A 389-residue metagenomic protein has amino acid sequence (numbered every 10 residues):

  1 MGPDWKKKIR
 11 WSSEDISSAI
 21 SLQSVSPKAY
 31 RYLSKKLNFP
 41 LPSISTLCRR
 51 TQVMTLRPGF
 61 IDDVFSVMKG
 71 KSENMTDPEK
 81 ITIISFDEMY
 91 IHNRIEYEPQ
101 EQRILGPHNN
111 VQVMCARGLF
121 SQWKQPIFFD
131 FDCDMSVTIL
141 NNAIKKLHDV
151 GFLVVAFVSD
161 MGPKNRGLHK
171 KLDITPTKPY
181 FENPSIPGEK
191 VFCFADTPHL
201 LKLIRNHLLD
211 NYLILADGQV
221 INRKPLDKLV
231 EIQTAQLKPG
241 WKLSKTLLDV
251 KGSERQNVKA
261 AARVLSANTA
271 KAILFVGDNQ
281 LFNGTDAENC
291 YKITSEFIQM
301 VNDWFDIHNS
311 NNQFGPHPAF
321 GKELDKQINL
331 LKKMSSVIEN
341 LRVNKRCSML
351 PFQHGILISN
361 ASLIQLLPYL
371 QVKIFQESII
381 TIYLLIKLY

Functional and structural regions predicted by a protein language model:
P3-R10, V25-I104, K164-T177: Electropositive nucleic-acid engagement tracts
K7, A29, E79-I84, N110-Q112 (+4 more regions): Core residues of folded domains in eukaryotic genome-function proteins
K8-G59, L119-W123, C133-V158: Short, positively charged, Gly/Tyr-enriched micro-motifs that form contact patches at catalytic or ligand/partner
R31-Y32, T46, T82-S85, Y90 (+5 more regions): Beta-strand cores of modular interaction/reader domains in eukaryotic scaffold and signaling proteins, especially PDZ
T51, E88-Y90, G118-F120, M161-P163 (+2 more regions): Short, flexible loop/turn elements at secondary-structure junctions
I104-R117, T138, L147: Polybasic low-complexity intrinsically disordered regions
A116-L119, D173: Hydrophobic, small-residue-rich alpha-helical packing segments that form membrane-like cores
Q125-Y389: Non-catalytic regulatory appendages
